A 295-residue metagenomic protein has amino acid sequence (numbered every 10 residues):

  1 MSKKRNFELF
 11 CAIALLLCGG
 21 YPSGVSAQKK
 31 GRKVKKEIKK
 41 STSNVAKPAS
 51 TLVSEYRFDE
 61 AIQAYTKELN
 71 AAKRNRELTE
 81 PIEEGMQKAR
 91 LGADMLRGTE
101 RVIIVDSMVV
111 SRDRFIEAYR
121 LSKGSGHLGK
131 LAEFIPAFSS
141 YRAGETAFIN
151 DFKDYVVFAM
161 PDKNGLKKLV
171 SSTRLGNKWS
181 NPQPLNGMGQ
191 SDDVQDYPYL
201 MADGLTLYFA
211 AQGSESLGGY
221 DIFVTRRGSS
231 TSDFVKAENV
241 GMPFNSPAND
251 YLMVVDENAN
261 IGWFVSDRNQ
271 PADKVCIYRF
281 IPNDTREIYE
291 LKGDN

Functional and structural regions predicted by a protein language model:
M1-G31: Bacterial Sec-dependent N-terminal signal peptides
K35-K47, T51-F58, N70-N295: Short, conserved micro-motifs composed of acidic
